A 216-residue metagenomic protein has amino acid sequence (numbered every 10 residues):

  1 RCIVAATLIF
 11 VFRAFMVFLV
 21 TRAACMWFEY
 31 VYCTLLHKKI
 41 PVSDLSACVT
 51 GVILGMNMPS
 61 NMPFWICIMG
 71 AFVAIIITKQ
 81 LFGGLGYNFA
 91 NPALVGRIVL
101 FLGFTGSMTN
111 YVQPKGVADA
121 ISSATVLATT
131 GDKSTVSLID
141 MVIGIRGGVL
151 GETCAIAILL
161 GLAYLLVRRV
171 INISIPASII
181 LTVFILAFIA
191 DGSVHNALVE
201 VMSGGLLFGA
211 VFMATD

Functional and structural regions predicted by a protein language model:
R1-R22, M26: N-terminal signal-anchor module of multipass membrane proteins
A5, G51-P59, L159-L165, F208-A214: Generic transmembrane alpha-helix motif of multi-pass integral membrane proteins
M16, V20, M69, G151-L165: Hydrophobic alpha-helical transmembrane segments
A23-V31, F72-L81, R97-L102, T182-A187 (+1 more regions): Alpha-helical transmembrane segments and their membrane-interface exit regions
M26-K39, I75-G86, I158-R169, F212-D216: C-terminal ends of transmembrane helices
V42, S46-A47, V52-D119: Membrane-interface helix-loop-helix junctions at boundaries between adjacent transmembrane segments
G86-L159: Long hydrophobic alpha-helical segments that form multi-pass transmembrane helix bundles in integral membrane proteins
V167-M213: Alpha-helical transmembrane segments
